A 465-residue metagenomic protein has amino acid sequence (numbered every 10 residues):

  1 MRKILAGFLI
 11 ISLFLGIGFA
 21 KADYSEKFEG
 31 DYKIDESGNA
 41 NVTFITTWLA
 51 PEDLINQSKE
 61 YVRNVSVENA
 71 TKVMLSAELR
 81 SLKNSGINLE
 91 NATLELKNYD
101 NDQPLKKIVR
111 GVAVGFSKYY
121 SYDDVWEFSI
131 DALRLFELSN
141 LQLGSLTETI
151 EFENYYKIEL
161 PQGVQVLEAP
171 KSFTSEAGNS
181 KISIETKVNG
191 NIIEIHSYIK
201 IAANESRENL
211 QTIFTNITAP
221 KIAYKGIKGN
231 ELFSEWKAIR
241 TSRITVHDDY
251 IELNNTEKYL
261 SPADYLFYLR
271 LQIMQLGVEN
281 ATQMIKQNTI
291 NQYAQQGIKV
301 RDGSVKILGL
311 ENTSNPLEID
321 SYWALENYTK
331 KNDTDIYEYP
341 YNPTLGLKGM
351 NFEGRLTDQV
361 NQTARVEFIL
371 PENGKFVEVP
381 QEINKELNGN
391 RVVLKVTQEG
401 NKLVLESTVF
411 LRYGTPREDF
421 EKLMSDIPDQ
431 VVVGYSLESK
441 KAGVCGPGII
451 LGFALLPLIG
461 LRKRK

Functional and structural regions predicted by a protein language model:
M1-I4, L461-K465: Positively charged n-region of N-terminal signal peptides that target proteins for export
L5, F19-K21, N91, K441 (+1 more regions): Residue-level detector of intrinsically disordered, flexible termini and proteolytic processing junctions
A6-G7, I449: Alpha-helical hydrophobic membrane-insertion segments
F8-G16: Bacterial N-terminal signal peptides
G16-D23, L461: Bacterial Sec-dependent signal peptides at the C-terminal "C-region" and cleavage site
A22-G38, V42-I45, A50-K440: A sensor for short, sequence-defined functional sites
L437-I450: Juxtamembrane/start-of-transmembrane alpha-helix segments at the extracytoplasmic/lumenal side of membrane anchors
P447-K463: A cross-kingdom C-terminal cell-surface attachment/processing module
